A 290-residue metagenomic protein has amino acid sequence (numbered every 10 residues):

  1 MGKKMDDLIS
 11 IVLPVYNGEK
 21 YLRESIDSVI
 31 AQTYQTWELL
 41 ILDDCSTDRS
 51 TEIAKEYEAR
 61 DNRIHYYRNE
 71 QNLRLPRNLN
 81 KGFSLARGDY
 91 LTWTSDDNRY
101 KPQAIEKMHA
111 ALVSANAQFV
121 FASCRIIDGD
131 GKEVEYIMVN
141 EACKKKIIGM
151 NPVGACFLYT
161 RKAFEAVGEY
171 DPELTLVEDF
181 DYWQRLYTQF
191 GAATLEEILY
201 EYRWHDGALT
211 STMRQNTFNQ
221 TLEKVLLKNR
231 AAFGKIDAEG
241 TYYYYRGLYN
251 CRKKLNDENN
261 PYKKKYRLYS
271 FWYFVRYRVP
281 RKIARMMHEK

Functional and structural regions predicted by a protein language model:
M1-I30: N-proximal low-complexity "stem/linker" segments adjacent to membrane-targeting elements
G2-K4, D181, T188, R203-K290: C-terminal subregions of glycosyltransferases and related glycan-biosynthesis enzymes
D7-S10, E38, D181: Cell-envelope/extracellular polymer assembly enzymes that use nucleotide-activated donors
Q35, D43-E52, Q71, S95: A conserved acidic beta->alpha catalytic loop
N69-A86: Glycine-rich, basic loop-to-helix element that forms the pyrophosphate-binding segment of sugar-nucleotide handling
S84, A122, Y136, E141-V225: Conserved nucleotide-sugar donor-binding catalytic segment
L91: Short aromatic/hydrophobic "clamp" motif used to bind/position activated sugar donors
Q103-V134: Conserved donor NDP-sugar-binding/catalytic core segment of glycosyltransferases
